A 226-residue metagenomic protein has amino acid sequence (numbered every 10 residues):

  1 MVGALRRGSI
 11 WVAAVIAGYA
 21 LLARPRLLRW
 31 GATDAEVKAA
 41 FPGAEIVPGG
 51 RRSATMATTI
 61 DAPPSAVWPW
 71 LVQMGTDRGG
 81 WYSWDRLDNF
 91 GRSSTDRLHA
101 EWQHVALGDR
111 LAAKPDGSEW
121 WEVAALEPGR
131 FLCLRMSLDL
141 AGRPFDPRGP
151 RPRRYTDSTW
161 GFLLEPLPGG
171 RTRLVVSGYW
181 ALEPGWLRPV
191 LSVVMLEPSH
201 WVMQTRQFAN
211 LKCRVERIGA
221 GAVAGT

Functional and structural regions predicted by a protein language model:
M1-L5: N-terminal Lys/Arg-rich, disordered targeting/topogenic segments
R7, V12-I16, A20-A113, N210 (+2 more regions): Hydrophobic ligand-binding cavity/cleft-lining segments
A17, R51-T59, F131, D157-T159 (+1 more regions): Intrinsic-disorder/low-complexity, polar/charged segments enriched in Ser/Thr/Lys/Arg/Asp/Glu/Gln
W30, V37, R143-T205, A209-C213: Beta-strand/loop substructures that line and gate deep hydrophobic ligand-binding cavities in soluble
D61-S65, V123-F131, L163-R173, T205 (+1 more regions): A short, structured loop/turn motif at beta-sheet edges
S65, T76, D139-L140, A181: Short, solvent-exposed loop/turn segments at secondary-structure junctions
W70, R135, V175-S177: Beta-strand residues in well-ordered beta-sheet regions across diverse protein folds
H104-E165: A contiguous catalytic/ligand-binding core that recognizes phosphate-bearing ligands
